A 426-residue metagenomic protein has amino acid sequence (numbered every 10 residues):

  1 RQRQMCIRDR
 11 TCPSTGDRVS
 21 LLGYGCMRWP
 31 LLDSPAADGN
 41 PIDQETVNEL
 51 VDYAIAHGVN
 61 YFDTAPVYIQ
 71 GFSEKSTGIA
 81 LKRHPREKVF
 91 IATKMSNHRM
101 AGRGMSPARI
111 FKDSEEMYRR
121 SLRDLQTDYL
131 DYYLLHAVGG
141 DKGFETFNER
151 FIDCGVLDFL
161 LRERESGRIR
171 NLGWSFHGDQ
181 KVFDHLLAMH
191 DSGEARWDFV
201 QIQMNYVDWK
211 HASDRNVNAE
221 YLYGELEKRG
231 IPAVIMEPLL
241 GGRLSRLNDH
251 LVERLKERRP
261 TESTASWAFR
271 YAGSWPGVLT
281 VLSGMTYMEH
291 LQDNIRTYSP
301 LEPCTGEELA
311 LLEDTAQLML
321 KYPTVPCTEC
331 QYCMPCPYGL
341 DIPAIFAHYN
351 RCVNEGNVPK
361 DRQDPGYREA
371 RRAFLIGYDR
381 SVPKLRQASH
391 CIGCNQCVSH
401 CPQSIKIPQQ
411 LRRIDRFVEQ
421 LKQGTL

Functional and structural regions predicted by a protein language model:
Q2-I7: Short, small-residue-biased leader/transition segments that mark boundaries at the very start of proteins
C12, Y24, A54, F62 (+12 more regions): Conserved, mostly hydrophobic/aromatic
R28-E45, M95-D113, F144-T146, G178 (+1 more regions): Active-site mouth loops of central-metabolism enzymes
S34-A36, P41, Y61-R83, G139-E145: Glycine-rich, proline-tolerant flexible connector loops at the mouths of alpha/beta enzymes
G39-A54, R109-Q126, G178-H190, T264-F269: Short, acidic/polar
Q70, V138-A347, N354-A370, F374 (+2 more regions): Beta/alpha (TIM)-barrel catalytic core signal, keyed to glycine-rich beta->alpha loops juxtaposed to Asp/Glu that bind
L122-T146: Active-site groove signature of glycoside hydrolases
E355-C394, Q420-L426: Short Fe-S-cluster ligation motifs
